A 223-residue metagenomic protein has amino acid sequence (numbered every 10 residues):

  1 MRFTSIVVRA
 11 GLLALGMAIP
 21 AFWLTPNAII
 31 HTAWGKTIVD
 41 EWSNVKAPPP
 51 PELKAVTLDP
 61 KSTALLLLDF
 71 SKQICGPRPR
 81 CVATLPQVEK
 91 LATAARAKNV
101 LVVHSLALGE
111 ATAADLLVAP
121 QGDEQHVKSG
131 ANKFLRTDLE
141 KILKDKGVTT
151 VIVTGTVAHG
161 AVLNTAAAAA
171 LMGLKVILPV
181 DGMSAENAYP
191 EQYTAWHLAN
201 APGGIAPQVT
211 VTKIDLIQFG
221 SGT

Functional and structural regions predicted by a protein language model:
F3-R9, G16-A64, A97, G109-T223: Active-site-adjacent betaalpha module
L66-L68: Short hydrophobic beta-strand that contains or immediately precedes a catalytic carboxylate
F70, H104-A107, V180: A cross-domain feature marking catalytic cores of carbohydrate-active enzymes and several ubiquitous metabolic/repair
S71-G76: Short acidic, Gly/Ser-rich segments with clustered Asp/Glu that frequently serve as metal-coordination loops in enzyme
R78-A95: …and closely analogous acidic/polar surface helices at protein-protein or active-site interfaces in A-domain-like
C81, L101, A161: Functionally engaged cysteine thiol sites
A92-E110: Von Willebrand factor
